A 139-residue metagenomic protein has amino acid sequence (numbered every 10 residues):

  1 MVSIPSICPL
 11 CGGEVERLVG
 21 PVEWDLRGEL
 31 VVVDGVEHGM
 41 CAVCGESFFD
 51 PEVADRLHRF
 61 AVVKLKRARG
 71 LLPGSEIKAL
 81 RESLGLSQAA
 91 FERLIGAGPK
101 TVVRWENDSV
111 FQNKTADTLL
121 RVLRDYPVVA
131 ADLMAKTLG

Functional and structural regions predicted by a protein language model:
V2-L71, V122, Y126-G139: N-terminal flexible/basic segments that precede or flank functional cores
P51-T115: Extended interfacial segments that mediate partner engagement and assembly in macromolecular machines
A97-G139: A generic hydrophobic-segment detector
